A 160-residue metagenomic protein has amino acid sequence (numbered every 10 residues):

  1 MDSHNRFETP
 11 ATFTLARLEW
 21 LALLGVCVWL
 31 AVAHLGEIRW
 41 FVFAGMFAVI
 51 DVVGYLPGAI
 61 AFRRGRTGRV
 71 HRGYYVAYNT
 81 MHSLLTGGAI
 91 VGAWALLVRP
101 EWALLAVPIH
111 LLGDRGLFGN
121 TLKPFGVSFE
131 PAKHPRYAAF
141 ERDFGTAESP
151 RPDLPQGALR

Functional and structural regions predicted by a protein language model:
M1-R160: N-terminal membrane-targeting hydrophobic helices
